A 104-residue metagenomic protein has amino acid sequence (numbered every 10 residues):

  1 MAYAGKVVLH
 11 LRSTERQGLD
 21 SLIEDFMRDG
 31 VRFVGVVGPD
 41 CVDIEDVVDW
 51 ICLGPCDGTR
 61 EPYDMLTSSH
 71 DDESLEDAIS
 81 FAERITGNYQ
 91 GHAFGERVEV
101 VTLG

Functional and structural regions predicted by a protein language model:
M1-G104: ATP-dependent carboxylate-amine ligase
